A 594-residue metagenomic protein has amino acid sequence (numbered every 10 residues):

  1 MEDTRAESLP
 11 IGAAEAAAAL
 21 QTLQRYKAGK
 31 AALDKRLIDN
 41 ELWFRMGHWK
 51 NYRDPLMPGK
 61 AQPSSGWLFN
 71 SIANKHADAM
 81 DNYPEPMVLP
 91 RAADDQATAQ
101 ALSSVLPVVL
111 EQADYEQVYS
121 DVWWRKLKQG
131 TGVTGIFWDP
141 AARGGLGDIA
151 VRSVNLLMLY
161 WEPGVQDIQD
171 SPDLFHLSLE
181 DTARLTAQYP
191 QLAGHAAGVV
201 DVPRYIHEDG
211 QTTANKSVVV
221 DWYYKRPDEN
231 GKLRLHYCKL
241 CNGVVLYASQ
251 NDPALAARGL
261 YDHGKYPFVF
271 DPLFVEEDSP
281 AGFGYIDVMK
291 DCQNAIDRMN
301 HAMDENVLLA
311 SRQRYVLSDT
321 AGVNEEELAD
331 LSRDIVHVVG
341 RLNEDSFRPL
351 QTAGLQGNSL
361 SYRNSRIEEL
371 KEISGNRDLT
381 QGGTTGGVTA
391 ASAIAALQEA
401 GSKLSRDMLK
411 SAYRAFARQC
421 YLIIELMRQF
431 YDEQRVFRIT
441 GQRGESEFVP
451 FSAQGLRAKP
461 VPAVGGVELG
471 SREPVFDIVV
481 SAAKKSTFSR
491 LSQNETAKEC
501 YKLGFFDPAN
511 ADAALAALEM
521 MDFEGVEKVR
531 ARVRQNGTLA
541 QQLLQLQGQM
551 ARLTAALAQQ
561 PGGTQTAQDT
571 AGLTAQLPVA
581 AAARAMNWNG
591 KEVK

Functional and structural regions predicted by a protein language model:
M1-A257, T320, G354-N358, Y362-S365 (+2 more regions): Extended, helix-rich architectural segments
P84-L89, Q117-R125, I136-P140, N306-D319 (+4 more regions): Short coil/turn segments at secondary-structure boundaries
Q96, Q100, F283-I286, K290-D297 (+12 more regions): Conserved structured core elements
V105-Q112, C292-A310, L331-D334, V338 (+11 more regions): Generic, well-ordered alpha-helical scaffold segments in large soluble proteins
P140, S392-A511: Extended amphipathic alpha-helical segments with heptad-repeat/coiled-coil character used for oligomerization, fusion
D221-G387: Extended, charged amphipathic alpha-helical segments
D512-L553: Long, highly charged low-complexity segments enriched in Glu/Asp and Lys/Arg with interspersed Ser/Thr
A555-K594: Helical coiled-coil/dimerization "stalks" and their immediately adjacent regulatory linkers at helix->disorder
